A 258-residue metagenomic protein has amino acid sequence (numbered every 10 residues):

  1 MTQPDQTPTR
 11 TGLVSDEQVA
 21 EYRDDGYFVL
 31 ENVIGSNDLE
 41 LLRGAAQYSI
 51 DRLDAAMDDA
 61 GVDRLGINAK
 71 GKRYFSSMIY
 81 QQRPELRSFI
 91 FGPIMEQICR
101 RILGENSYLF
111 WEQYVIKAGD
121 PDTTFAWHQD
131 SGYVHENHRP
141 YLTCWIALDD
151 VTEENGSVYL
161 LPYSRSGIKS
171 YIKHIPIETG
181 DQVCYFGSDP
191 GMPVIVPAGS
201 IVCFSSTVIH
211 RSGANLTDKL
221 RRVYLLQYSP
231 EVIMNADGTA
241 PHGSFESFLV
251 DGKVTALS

Functional and structural regions predicted by a protein language model:
M1-D25, E31-W127, Y133, S247-T255: Non-heme Fe(II)-dependent double-stranded beta-helix
T2-P8, R52, A56-V62, I201 (+1 more regions): Non-heme Fe(II)/2-oxoglutarate
E105-S107, E112, T123-F125, P140-I146 (+2 more regions): Generic beta-strand structural signal
Y114-P121, S131-G132, R139-P140, L148-E153 (+1 more regions): Short acidic/polar capping segments at secondary-structure boundaries
H128, H135-E153, I195, C203 (+1 more regions): Short, conserved beta-strand element in jelly-roll/cupin
D130-G132, Y141, H210-N215: Glycine-rich phosphate/pyrophosphate-binding beta-alpha loops
V151-R211, I233: Double-stranded beta-helix
